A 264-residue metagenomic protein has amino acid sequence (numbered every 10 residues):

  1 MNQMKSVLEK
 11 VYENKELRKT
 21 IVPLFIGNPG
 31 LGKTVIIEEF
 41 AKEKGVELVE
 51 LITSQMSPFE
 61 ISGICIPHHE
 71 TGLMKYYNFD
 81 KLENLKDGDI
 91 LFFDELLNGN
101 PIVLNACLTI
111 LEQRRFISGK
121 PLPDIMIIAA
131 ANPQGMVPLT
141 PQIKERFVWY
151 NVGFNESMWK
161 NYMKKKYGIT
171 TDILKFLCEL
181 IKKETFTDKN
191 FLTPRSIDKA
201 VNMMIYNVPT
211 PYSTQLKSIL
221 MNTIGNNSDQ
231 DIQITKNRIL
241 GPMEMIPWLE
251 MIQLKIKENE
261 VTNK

Functional and structural regions predicted by a protein language model:
M1-K264: C-terminal regulatory/interaction module of P-loop NTP-utilizing enzymes
